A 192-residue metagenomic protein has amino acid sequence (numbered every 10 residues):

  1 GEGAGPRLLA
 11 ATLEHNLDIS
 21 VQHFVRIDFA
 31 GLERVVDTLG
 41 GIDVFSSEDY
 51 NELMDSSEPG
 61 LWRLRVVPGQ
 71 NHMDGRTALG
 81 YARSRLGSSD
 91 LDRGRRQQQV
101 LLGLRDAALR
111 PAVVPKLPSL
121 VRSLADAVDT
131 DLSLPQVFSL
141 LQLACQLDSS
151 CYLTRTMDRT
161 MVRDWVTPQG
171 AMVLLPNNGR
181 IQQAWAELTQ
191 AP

Functional and structural regions predicted by a protein language model:
G1-G3, D18-H23, R83-D92, D106-P111 (+2 more regions): Second-shell loop/turn segments in exported
P6-E14, V21, F29-E33, D37-L39 (+8 more regions): Extracytoplasmic/secreted envelope proteins and their assembly/folding machinery, especially bacterial periplasmic
I19, G41-I42, S150: Short, well-ordered coil loops that connect the C-terminus of an alpha-helix to the N-terminus of a beta-strand
H23-V25, F45-S46, L153: A generic structural-conservation signal
I27-F29, S47-D49, M157-T160: Active-site-proximal beta-strand/loop segments in catalytic clefts of secreted hydrolases
G31-P115, S119: Flexible, polar/acidic helix-loop-strand segments at domain edges
M73, D129-P192: C-terminal solvent-exposed extensions
